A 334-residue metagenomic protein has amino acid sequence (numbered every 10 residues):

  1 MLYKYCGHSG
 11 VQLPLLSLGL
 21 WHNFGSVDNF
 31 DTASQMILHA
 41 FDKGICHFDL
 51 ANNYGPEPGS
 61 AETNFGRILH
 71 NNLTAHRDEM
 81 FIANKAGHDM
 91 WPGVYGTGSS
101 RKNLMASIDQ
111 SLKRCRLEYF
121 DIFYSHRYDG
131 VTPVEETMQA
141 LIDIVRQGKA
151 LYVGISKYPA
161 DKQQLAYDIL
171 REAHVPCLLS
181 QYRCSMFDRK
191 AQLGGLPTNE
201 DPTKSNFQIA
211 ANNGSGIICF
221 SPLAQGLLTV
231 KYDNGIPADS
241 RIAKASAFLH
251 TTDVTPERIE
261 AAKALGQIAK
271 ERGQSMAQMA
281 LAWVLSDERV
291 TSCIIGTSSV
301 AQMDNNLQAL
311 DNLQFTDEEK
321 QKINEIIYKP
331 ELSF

Functional and structural regions predicted by a protein language model:
M1-M80, R146: N-terminal binding-site loop/beta-alpha segment at the start of enzyme catalytic domains that lines or forms
G7-G25, A83-G96, Y119, Y124: N-terminal small/glycine-rich loop or linker at the start of catalytic domains across soluble metabolic enzymes
P14-L18, F48-L50, M80-N84, F123-S125 (+4 more regions): Hydrophobic faces of well-ordered beta-strands that scaffold small-molecule active sites in alpha/beta enzyme cores
F24-F30, N53-A61, Y128-P133, A160-Q163 (+1 more regions): Acidic-and-aromatic substrate-binding clefts and catalytic sites of carbohydrate-active enzymes
D28-A40, S99-R114, Q164-Y167: Short, acidic/polar
D28-T32, S60, N64, Y95-N103 (+3 more regions): Alpha-helix N-cap and loop-to-helix initiation/capping positions
L112-P133: Active-site groove signature of glycoside hydrolases
V134-I326: Beta/alpha (TIM)-barrel catalytic core signal, keyed to glycine-rich beta->alpha loops juxtaposed to Asp/Glu that bind
